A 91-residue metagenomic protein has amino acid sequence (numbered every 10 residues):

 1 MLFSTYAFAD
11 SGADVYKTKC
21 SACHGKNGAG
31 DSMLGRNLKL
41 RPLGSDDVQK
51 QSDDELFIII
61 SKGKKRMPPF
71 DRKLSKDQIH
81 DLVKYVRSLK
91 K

Functional and structural regions predicted by a protein language model:
L2-V15: Electrostatic cytochrome c docking/interface patches
D10, K50, K73-D77: Soluble non-cytosolic domains of exported or imported proteins
A13-K39, K64-R66, S88-K91: Periplasmic/extracellular electron-transfer cofactor-ligation site, primarily the c-type cytochrome heme-c attachment
S21-A22, S45, K76: Mobile acidic interaction elements
G28, V48, F70, L74: Hydrophobic pocket-lining residues within nucleotide cofactor-binding pockets
A29-F57: Gly/Gly-Pro-rich "capping" loops immediately C-terminal to redox-active cysteine motifs in periplasmic/lumenal
N37-P42, I59-L89: Axial heme c-ligation environment in periplasmic c-type cytochrome domains
